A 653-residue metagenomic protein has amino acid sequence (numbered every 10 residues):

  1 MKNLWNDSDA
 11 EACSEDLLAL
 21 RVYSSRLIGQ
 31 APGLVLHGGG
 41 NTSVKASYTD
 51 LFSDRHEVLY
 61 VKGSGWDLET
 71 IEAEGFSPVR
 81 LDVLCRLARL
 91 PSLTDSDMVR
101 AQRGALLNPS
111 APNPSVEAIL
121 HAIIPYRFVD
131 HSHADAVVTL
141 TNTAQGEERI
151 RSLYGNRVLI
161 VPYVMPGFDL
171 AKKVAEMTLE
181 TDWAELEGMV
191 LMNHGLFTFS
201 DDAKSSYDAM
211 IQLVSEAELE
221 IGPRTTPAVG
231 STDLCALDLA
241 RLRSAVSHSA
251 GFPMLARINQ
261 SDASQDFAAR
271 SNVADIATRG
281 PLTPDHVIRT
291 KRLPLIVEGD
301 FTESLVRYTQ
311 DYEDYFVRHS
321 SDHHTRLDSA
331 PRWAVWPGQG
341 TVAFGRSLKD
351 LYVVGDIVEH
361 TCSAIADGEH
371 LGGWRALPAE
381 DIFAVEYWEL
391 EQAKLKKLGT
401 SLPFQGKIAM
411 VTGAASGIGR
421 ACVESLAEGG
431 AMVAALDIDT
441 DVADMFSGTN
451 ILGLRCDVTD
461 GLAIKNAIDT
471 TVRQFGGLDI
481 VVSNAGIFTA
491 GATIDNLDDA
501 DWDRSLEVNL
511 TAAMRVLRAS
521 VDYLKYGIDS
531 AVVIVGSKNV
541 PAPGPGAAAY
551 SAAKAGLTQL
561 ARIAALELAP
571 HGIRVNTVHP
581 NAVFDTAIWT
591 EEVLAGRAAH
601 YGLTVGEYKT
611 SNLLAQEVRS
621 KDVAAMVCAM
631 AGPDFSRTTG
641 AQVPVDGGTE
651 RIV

Functional and structural regions predicted by a protein language model:
F488-G491, T639-V653: Short C-terminal tail/terminal secondary-structure segment of NAD(P)H-dependent dehydrogenase/reductase domains
A492-I494, D498-D503: Substrate-binding pocket helix/loop in short-chain dehydrogenase/reductase
I494-D495, A542-A548, P570, A615 (+1 more regions): Active-site loop immediately N-terminal to the catalytic Tyr-X3-Lys motif of short-chain dehydrogenase/reductase
L517, A553, A561: Active-site helix of classical SDR
D522, L566-E567, S636: Alpha-helical segment proximal to the catalytic Tyr-Lys
S537: Residue(s) in the substrate-gating loop at a strand-loop-helix junction that position the organic substrate next
A569, R574, T638-G640: Short, small/polar-rich loop/turn modules that mediate ligand/substrate recognition or access, typified
